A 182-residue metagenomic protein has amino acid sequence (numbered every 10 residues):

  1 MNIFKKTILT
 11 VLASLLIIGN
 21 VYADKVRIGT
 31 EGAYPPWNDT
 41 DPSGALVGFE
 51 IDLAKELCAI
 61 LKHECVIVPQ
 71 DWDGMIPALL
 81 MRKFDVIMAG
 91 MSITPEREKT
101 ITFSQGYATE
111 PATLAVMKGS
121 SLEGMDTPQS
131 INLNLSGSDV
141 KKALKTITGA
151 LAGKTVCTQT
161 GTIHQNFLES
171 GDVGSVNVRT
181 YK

Functional and structural regions predicted by a protein language model:
M1-L9: Bacterial N-terminal signal peptides that target proteins for export
T10-V11, V21: Cleavable N-terminal signal peptides
I17-A23: Sec/Tat signal peptide C-region and signal peptidase I cleavage site
D24-M91, K99, Y181: Extracytoplasmic small-molecule ligand-binding "clamshell" domains of the periplasmic binding protein/Venus flytrap
E31-A33, Q70-D73, R82-F84, M91-T94 (+4 more regions): Solvent-exposed coil/turn segments that connect beta secondary-structure elements in extracytoplasmic/periplasmic
I51, K55-A59, D73, P77 (+5 more regions): Solvent-exposed, polar/charged alpha-helical surfaces in well-ordered, non-transmembrane soluble domains, broadly
C58-P69, A150-T155, S170-K182: A local structural motif
H63, S92, K99, F103-V156 (+1 more regions): A conserved helix-loop-strand patch within extracytoplasmic ligand-binding domains of the periplasmic binding
